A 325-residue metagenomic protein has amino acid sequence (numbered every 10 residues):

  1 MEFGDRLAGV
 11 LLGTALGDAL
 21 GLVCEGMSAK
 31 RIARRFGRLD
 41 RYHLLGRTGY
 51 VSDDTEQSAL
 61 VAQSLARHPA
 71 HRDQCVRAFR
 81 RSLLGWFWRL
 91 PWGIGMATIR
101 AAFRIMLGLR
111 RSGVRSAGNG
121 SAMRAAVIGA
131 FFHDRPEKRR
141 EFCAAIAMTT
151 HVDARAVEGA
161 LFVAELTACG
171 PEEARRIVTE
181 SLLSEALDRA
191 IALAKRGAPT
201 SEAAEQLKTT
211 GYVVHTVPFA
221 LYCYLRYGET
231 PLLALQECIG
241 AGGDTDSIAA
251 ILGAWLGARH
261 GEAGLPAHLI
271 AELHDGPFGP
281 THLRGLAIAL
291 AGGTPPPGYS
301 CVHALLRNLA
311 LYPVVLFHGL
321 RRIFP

Functional and structural regions predicted by a protein language model:
M1-P325: Structured, active/binding-site neighborhoods that engage oxygen-rich ligands
